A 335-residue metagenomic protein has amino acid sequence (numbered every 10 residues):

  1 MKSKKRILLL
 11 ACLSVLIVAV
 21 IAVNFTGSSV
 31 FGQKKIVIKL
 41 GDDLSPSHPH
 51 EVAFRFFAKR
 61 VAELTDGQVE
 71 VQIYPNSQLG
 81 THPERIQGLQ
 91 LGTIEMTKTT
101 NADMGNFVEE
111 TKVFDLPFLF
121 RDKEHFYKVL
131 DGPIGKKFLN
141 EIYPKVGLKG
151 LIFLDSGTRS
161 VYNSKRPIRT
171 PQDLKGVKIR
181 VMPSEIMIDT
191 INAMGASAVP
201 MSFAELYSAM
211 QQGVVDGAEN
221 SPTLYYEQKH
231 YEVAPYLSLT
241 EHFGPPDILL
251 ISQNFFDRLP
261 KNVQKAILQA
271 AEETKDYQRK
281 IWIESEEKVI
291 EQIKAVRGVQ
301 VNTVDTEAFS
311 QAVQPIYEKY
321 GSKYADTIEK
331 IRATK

Functional and structural regions predicted by a protein language model:
K2-E124, I134, Y143-K335: N-terminal secretory/targeting leader peptides
